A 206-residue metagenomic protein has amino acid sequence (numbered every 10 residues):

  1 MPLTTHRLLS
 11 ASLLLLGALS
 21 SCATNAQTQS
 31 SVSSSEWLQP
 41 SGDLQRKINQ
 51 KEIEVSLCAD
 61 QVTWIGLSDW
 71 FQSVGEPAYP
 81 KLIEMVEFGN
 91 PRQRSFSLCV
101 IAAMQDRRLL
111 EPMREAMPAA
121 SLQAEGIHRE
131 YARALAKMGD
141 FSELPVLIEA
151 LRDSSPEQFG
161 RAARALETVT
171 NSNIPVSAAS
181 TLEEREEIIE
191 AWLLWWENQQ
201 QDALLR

Functional and structural regions predicted by a protein language model:
P2-L9: Bacterial N-terminal signal peptides that target proteins for export
L9-L15: Sec-dependent N-terminal signal peptides
V32-Q39, E54-V74, E84-E87, R92-R107 (+4 more regions): Structural detector for internal amphipathic alpha-helices that build alpha-solenoid repeat scaffolds
A78-Y79, L110, L144: Core helices of alpha-solenoid repeat scaffolds
P175-R206: Terminal, low-structured helical/coil segments at or just beyond the last alpha-helical repeat
